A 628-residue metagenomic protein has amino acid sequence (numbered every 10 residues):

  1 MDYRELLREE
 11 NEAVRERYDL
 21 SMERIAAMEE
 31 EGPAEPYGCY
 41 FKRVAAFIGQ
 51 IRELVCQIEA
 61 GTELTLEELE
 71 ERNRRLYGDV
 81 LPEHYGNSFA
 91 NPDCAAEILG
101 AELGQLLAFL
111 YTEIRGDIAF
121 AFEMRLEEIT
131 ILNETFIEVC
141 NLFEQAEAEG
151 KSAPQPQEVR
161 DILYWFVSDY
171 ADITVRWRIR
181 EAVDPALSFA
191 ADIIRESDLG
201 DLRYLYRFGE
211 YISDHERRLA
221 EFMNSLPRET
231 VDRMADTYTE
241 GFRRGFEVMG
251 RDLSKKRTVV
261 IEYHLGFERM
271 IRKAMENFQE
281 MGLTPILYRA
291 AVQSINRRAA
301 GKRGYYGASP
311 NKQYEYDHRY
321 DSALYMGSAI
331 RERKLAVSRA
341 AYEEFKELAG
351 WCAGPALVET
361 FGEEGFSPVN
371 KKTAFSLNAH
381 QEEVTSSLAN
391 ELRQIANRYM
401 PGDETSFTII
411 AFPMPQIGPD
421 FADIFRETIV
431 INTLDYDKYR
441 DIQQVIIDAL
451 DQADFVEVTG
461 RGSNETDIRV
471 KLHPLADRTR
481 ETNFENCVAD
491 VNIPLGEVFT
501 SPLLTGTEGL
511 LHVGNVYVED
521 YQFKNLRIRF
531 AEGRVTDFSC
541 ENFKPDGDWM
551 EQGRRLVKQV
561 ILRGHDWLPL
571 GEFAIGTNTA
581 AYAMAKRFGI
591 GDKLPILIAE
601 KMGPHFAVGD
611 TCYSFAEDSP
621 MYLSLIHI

Functional and structural regions predicted by a protein language model:
M1-T505: Active-site bordering "gate/hinge" segments that shape substrate access to catalytic or cofactor-binding pockets
D420-F421, K524, C540-E541, M584-R587 (+1 more regions): Short conserved micro-motifs at the rims of enzyme active sites and ligand-binding pockets
D451, E519-Q522, D566, A599: Short solvent-exposed loop/turn micro-motifs enriched in small/polar/acidic residues
A489-R527: Conserved AWS/pre-SET-to-SET junction and N-terminal core of the SET lysine methyltransferase domain, specifically
F523-C540: Active-site and channel-lining beta-strand-loop segments that bind or position nucleotide-derived/phosphorylated
F538-V608: Dual-mode signal for accessory low-complexity, basic/Gly-rich regions
M602-G603, D610-D618: C-terminal catalytic or substrate-handling cores of phosphate/nucleotide- and metal-cofactor-dependent proteins acting
H627-I628: Conserved small/polar residues in nucleotide/adenosyl-binding loops
